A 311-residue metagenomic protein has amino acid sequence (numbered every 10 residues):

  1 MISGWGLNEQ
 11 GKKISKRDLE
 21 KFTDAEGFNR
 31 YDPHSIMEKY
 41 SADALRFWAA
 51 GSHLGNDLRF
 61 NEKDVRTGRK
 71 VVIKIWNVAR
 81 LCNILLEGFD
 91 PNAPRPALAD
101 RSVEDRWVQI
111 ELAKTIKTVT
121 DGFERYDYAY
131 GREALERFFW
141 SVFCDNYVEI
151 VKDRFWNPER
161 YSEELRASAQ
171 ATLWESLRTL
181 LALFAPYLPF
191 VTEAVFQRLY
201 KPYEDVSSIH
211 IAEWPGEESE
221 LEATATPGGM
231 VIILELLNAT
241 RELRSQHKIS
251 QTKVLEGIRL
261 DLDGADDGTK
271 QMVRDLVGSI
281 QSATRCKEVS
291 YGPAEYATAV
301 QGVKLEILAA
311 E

Functional and structural regions predicted by a protein language model:
M1-A42, R59-E311: Feature 926 captures the class I aminoacyl-tRNA synthetase adenylation module centered on the KMSKS loop
P33, F47-G51: Non-catalytic, structured segments within soluble enzyme domains
G51-S52, L199: Alpha-helix boundary/capping residues
